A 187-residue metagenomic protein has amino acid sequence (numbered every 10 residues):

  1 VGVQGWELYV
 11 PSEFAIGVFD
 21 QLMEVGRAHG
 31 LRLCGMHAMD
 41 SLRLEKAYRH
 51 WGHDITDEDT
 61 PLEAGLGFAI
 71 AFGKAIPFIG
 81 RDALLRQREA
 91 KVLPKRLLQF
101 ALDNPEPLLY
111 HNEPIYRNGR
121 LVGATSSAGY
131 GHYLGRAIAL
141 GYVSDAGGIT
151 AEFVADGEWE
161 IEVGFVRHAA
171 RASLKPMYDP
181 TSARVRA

Functional and structural regions predicted by a protein language model:
V1-A187: Conserved, structured C-terminal
